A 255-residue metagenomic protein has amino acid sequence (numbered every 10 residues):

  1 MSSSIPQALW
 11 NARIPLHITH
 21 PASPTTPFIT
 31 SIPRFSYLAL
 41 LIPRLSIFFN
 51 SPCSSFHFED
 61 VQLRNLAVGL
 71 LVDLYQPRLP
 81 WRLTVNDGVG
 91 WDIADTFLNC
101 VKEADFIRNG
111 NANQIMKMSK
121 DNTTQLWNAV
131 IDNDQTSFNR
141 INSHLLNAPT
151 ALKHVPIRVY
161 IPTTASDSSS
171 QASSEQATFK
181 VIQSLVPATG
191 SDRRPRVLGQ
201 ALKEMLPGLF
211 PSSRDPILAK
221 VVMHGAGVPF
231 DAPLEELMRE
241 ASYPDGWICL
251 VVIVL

Functional and structural regions predicted by a protein language model:
M1-S31, L38-L255: Ubiquitin system architectures
